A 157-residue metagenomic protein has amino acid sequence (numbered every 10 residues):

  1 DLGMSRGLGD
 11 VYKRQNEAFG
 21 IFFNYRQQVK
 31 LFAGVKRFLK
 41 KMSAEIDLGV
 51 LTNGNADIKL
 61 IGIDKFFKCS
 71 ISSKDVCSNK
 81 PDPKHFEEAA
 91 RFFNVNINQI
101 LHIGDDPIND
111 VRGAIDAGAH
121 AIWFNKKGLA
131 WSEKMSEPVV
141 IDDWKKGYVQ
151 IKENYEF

Functional and structural regions predicted by a protein language model:
D1-Y12: Single conserved hydrophobic/aromatic residue that forms the stacking wall/gate of nucleotide- or nucleobase-binding
K13-G20: Short, basic/glycine-rich phosphate-binding loops at helix/coil junctions that contact nucleotide phosphates
N16, K36, K40-F157: Asp-based, Mg2+/Mn2+-dependent phosphohydrolase catalytic module
G20-V29: Surface-exposed cleft-lining segments at the edges of enzyme active sites
